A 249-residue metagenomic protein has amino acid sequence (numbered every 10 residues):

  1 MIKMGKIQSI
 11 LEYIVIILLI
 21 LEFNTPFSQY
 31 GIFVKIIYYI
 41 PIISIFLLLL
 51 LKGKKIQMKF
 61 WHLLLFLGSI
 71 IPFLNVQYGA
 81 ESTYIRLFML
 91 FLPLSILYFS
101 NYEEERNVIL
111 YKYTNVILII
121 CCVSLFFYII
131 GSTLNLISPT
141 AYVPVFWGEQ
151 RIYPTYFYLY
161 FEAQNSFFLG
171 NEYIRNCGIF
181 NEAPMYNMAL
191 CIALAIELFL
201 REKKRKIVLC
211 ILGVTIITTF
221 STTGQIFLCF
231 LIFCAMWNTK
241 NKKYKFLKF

Functional and structural regions predicted by a protein language model:
M1-G53, L67-Q77: N-terminal signal-anchor transmembrane segment
G5-V15, G53-F66, I109-T114, K204-V208: Membrane-interfacial loop-to-transmembrane alpha-helix junctions, especially the N-terminal start
L21-I32, L228-F249: Alpha-helical transmembrane segments and terminal signal-anchor/GPI-anchor hydrophobic tails, characterized by long
I32-L51, Y84-I96, Y186-L194, Q225-F233: Membrane-embedded alpha-helical segments of multi-pass membrane proteins, especially the transmembrane helices
S44-I56, I96-N107, I196-K203, F233-K242: Structural signal for the C-terminal ends of transmembrane alpha-helices and the immediately following loop
L47, V76-S132: Transmembrane alpha-helical segments and their membrane-water interfaces
T114-L134, E162-F220, I226-W237: Alpha-helical transmembrane segments of multi-pass inner-membrane proteins
I120-Y156: Aromatic-rich transmembrane-lumenal/periplasmic boundary elements in polytopic membrane proteins
